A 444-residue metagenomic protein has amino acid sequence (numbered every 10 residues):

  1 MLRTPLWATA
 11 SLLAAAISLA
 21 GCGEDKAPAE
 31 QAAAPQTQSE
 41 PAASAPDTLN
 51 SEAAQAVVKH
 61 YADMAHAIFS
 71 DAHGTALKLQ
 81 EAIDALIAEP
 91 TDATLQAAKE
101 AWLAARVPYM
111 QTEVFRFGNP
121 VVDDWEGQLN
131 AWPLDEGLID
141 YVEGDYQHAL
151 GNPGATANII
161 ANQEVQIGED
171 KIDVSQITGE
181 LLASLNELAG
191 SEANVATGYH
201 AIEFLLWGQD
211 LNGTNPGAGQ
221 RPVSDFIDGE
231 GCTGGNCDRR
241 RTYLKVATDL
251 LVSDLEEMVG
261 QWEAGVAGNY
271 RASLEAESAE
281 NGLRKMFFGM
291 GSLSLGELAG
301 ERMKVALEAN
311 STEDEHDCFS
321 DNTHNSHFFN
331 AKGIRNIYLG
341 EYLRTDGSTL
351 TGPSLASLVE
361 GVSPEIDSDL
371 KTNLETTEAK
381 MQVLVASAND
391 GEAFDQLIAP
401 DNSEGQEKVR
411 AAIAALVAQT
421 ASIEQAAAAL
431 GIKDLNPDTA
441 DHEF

Functional and structural regions predicted by a protein language model:
M1-A10: Bacterial N-terminal signal peptides that target proteins for export
L13: Flavin (primarily FAD) cofactor-binding/catalytic cores of flavoenzymes
A16-L19: Bacterial Sec-type N-terminal signal peptides, specifically the leucine/valine-rich hydrophobic h-region
C22-K26: Bacterial signal peptide processing site
E30-A33, T37-S39: Intrinsically disordered, low-complexity segments enriched in small/polar and acidic residues
A43-F444: Mature extracytoplasmic or organellar-lumen-exposed domains after removal of signal/transit peptides
